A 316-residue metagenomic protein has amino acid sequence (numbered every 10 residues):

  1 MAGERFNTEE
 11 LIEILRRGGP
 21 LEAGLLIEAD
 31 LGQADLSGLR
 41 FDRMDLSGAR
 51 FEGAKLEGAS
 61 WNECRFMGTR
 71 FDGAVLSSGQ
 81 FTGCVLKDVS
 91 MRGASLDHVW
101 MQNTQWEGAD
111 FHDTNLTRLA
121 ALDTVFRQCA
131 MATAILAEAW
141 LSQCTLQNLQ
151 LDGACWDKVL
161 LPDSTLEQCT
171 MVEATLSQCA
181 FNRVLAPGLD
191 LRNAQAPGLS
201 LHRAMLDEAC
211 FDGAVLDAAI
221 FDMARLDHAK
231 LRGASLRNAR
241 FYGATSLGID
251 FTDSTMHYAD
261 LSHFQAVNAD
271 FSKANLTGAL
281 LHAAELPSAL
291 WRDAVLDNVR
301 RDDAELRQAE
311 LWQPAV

Functional and structural regions predicted by a protein language model:
A2-V316: Tandem repeat scaffolds
